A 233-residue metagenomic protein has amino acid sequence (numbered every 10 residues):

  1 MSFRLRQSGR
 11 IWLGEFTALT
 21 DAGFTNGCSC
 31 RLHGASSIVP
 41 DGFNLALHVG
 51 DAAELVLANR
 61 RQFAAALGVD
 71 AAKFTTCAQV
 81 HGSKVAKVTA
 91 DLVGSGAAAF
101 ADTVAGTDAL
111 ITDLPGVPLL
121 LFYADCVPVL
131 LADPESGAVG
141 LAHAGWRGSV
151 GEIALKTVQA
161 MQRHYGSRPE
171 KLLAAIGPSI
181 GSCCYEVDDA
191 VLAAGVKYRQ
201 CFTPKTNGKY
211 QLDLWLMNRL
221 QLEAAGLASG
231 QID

Functional and structural regions predicted by a protein language model:
M1-D233: Active-site microenvironment for binding and transforming phosphate-containing groups
